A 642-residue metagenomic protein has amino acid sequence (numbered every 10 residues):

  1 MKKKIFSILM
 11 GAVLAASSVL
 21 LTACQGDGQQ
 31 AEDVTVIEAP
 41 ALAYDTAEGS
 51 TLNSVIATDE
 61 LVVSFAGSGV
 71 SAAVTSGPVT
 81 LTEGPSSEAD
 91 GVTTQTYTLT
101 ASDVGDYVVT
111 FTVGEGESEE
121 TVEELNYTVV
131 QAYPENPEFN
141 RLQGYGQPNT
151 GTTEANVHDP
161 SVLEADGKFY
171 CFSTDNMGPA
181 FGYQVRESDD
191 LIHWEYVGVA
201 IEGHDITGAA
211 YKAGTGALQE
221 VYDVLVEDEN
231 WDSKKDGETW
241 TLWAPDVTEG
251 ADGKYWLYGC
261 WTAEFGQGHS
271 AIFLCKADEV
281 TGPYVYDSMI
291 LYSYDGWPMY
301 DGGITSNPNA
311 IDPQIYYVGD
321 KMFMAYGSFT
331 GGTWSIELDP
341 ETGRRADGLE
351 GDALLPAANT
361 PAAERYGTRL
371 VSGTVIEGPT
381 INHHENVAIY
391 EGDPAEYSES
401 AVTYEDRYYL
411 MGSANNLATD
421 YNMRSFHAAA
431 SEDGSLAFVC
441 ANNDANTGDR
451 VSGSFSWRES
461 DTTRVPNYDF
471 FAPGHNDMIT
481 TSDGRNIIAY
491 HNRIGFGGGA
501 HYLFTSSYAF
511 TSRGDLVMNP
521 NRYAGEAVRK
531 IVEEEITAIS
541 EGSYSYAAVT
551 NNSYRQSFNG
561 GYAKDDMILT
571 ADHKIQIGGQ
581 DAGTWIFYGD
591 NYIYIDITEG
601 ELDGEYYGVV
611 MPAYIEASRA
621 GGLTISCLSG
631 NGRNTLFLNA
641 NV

Functional and structural regions predicted by a protein language model:
M1-M10: Bacterial N-terminal signal peptides that target proteins for export
L20-A23: C-terminal motif of bacterial Sec signal peptides marking the signal peptidase cleavage site
G28, T128-V642: Carbohydrate-active catalytic/glycan-binding domains of CAZyme proteins, especially the secreted or lumenal ectodomains
I37, A43-I56, V70-T94: Low-complexity "stalk/linker" and mucin-like segments enriched in Ser/Thr/Pro/Ala/Gly
T94-V104: Extracellular/luminal low-complexity segments enriched in Ser/Thr/Pro
G114-S118: Short, solvent-exposed loop/turn segments at the edges of extracellular beta-sandwich modules
E120-V130: C-terminal edge beta-strand
